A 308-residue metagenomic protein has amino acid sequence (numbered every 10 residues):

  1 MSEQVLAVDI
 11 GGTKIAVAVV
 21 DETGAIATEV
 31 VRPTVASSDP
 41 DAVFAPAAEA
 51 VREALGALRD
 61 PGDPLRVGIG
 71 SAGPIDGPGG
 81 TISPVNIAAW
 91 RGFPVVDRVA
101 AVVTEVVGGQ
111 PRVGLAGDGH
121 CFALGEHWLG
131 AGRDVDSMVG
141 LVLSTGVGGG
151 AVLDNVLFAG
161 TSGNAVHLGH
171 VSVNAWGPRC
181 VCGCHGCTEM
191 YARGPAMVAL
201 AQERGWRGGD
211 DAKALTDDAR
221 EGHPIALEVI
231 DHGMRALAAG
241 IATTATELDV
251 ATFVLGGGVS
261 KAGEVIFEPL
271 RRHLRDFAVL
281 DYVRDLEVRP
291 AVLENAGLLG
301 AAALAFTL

Functional and structural regions predicted by a protein language model:
M1-R66, D76-G79, V99-P111, G125-S137 (+1 more regions): ATP-binding/phosphotransfer module of carbohydrate and carboxylate kinases, centering on a glycine-rich
I15-V20, G73, V147-V152: Short beta-strand scaffold segments in enzyme catalytic cores
G80-G92: A charged helix-plus-loop insertion that forms the helical arch/lid used to bind and gate nucleic-acid substrates
R112-G117: General beta-strand structural signal in soluble alpha/beta enzymes
N164-H167: Structural signature of FAD isoalloxazine-binding scaffolds in flavoprotein oxidoreductases
